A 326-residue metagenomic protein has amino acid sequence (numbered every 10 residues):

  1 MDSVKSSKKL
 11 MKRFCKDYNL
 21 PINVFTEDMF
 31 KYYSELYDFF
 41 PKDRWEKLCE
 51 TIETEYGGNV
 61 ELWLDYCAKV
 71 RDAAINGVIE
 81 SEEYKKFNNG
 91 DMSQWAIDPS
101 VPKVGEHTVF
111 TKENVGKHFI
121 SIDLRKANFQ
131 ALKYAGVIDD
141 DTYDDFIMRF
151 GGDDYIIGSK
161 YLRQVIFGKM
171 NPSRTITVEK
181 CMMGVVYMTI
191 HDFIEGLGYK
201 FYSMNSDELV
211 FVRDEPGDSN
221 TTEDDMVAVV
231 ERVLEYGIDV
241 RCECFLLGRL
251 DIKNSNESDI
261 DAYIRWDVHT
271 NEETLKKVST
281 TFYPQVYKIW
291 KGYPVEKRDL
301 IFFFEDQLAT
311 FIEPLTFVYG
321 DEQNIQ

Functional and structural regions predicted by a protein language model:
M1-Q326: Conserved acidic
